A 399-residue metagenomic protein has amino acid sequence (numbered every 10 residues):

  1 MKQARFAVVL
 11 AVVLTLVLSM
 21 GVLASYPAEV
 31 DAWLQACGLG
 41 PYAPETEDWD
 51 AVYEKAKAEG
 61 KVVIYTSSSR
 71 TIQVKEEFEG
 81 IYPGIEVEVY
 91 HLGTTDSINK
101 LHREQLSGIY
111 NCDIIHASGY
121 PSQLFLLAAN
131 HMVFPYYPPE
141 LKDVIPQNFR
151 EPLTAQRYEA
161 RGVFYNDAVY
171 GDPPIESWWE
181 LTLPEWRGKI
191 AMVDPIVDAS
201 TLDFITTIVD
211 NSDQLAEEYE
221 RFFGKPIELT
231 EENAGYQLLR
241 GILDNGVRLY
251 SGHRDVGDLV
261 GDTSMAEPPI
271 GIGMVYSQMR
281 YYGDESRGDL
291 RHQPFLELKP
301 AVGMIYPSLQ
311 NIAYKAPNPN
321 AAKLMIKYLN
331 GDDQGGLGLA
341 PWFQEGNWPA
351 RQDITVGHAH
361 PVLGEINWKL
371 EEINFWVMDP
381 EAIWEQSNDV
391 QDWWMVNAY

Functional and structural regions predicted by a protein language model:
M1-E59: Short, low-complexity disordered leader/linker segments with a strong preference for bacterial N-terminal type II
S25-E45, L370-Y399: Conserved C-terminal helix/tail region of periplasmic/extracytoplasmic solute-binding proteins
Y26-D31, T46-K57, S67-E86, P341: Short, polar/charged alpha-helical segment
K55-A58, S107-N111, A128, T154-Y158 (+5 more regions): Extracellular/periplasmic catalytic domains that process cell-envelope and extracellular macromolecules
A58-V62, P83-I85, Y110-D113, W186-I190 (+4 more regions): Loop/turn elements at helix/coil->beta-strand transitions in domains of secreted/extracellular proteins
Y65-E76, E88-H102, Y110-G261: Extracytoplasmic ligand-binding site segments that recognize negatively charged/polar headgroups
T207, N245-K315, I354-L363: Extracytoplasmic/periplasmic substrate-binding proteins
G303-D379: Mature extracytoplasmic/periplasmic domains
